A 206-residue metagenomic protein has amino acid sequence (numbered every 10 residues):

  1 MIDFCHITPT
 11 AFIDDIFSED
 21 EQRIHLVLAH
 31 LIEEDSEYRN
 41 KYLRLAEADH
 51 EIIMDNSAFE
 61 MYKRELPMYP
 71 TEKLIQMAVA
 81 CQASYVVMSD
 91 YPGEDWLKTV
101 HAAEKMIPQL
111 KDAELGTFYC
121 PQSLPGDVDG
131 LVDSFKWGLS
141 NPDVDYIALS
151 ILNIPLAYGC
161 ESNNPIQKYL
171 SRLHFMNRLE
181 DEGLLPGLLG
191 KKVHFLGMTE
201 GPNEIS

Functional and structural regions predicted by a protein language model:
M1-A113: Non-catalytic, usually N-terminal nucleic-acid engagement modules in DNA/RNA processing proteins
E47-A48, D112-E114, N141, L188-G190: Short, well-ordered coil/turn elements that cap or connect secondary structure elements
L97, H101-Q109, F118-G126, V132-S134: HhH-family (HhH-GPD) DNA N-glycosylase catalytic core used in base-excision repair
P121-H194, T199-I205: Glycine/Thr-rich beta-alpha phosphate-binding loop at enzyme active sites
